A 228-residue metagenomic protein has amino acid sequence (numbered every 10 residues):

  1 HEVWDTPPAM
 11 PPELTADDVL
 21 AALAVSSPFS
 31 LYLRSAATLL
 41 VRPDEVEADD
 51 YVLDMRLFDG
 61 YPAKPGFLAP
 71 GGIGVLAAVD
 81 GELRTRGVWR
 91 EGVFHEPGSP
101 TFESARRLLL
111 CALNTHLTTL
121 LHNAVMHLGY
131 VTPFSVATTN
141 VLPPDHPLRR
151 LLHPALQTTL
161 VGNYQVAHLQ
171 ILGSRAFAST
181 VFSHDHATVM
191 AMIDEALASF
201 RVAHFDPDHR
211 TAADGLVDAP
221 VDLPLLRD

Functional and structural regions predicted by a protein language model:
H1-D228: Long, compositionally biased charged/polar stretches
